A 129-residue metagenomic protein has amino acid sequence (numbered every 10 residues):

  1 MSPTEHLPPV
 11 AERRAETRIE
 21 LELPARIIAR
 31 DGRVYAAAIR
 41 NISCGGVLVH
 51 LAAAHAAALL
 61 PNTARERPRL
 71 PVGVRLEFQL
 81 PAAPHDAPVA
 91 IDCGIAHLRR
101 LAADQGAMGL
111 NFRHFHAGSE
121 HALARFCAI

Functional and structural regions predicted by a protein language model:
M1-I129: Structured alpha-helical
